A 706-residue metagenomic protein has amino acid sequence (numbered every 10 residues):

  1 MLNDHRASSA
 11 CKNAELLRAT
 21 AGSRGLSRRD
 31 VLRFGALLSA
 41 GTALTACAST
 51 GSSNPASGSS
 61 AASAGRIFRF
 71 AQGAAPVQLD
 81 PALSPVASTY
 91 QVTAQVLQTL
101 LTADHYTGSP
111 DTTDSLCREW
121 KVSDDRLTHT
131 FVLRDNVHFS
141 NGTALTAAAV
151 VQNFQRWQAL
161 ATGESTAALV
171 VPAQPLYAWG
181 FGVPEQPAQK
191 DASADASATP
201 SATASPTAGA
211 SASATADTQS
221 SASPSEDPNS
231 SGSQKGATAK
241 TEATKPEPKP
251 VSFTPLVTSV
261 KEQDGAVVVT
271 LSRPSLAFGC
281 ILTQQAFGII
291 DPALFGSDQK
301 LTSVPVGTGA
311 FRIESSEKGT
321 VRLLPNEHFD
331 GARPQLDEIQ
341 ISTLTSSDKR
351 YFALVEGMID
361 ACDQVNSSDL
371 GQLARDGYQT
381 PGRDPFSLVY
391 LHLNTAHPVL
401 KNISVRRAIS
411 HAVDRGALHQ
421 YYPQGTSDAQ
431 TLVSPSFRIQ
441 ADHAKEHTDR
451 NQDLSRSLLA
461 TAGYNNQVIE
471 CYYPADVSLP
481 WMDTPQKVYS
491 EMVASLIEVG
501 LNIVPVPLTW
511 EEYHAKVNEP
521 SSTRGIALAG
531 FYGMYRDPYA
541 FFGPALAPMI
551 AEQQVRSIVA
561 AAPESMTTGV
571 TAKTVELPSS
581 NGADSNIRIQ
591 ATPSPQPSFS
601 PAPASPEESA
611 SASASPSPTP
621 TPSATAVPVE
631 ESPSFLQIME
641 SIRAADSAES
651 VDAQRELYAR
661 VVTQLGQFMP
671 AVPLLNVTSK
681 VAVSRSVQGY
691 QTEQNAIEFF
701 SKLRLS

Functional and structural regions predicted by a protein language model:
L2, A10-R18, L37-L38, V413-I439 (+2 more regions): Detector for C-terminal structural segments
L17-T42, A46: N-terminal secretory signal peptides and thylakoid transit peptides that target proteins across membranes
A71-D124, V306: N-terminal lobe/hinge region of extracytoplasmic solute-binding protein
H105-T107, S193, S197-P255, D264-A266 (+2 more regions): Gly/Pro-rich hinge or "lid" segments in bacterial periplasmic/extracellular proteins
E119-L176, G180, V268: Aromatic- and charge-enriched surface segment that lines or borders ligand/interaction sites
L294-G296, G319-R322, E327-Q372: Ligand-site clamp/hinge motif
S427-A462, V468, D476-K487: Structural transition elements
A460-M534: Ligand/substrate-recognition segments at binding pockets and active sites
